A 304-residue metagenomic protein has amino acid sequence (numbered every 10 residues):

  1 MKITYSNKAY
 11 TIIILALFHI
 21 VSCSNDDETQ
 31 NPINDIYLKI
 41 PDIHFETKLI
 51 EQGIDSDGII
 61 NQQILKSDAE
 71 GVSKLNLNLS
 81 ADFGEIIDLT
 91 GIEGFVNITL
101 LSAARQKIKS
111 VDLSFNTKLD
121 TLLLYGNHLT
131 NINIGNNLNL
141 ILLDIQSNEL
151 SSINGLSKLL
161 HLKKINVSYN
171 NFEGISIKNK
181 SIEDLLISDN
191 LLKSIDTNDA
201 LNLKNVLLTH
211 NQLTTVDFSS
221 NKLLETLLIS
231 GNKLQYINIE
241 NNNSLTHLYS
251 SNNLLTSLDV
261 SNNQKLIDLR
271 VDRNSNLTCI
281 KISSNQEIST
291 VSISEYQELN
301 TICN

Functional and structural regions predicted by a protein language model:
M1-Y5, A16-D42: Bacterial Sec-dependent N-terminal signal peptides
E28-Q63: Surface-exposed cap/linker segments adjacent to membranes
I59-N116, D120: LRR N-terminal entry segment and analogous cap-like coil->beta motifs
D68-V72, G94-T99, F115-D120, H128 (+10 more regions): Leucine-rich repeat
S73-N78, L101-A103, D120-L124, I141-I145 (+7 more regions): Conserved hydrophobic beta-strand positions in leucine-rich repeat
I87-I92, V111, I132, I153-L156 (+7 more regions): Canonical leucine-rich repeat
Q106, N127, N148, V167-N170 (+5 more regions): Consensus "Asn ladder" position of solenoid repeat domains
V260-N304: Leucine-rich solenoid repeat scaffolds
